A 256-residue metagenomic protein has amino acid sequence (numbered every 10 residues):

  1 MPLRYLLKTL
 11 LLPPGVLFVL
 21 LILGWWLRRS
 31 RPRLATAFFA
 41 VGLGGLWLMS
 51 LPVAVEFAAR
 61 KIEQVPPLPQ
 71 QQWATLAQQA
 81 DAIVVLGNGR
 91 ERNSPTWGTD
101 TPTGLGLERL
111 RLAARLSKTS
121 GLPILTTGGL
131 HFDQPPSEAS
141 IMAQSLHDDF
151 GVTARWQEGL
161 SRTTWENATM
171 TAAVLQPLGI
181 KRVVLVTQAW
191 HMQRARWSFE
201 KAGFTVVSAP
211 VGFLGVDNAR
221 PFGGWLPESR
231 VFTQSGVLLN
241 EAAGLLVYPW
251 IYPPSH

Functional and structural regions predicted by a protein language model:
M1-W26: Membrane-embedded alpha-helical segments of integral membrane proteins
P2-L7, A54, A58-I62, L239-L246: Hydrophobic alpha-helical segments of integral membrane proteins, encompassing both true transmembrane helices
G24-W25, L46, Y248: Structural signal for membrane-spanning alpha-helices in multi-pass inner-membrane proteins, emphasizing helix cores
L27-A35: Membrane-interface helix-boundary motifs at transmembrane edges
A37-P52: Hydrophobic membrane-insertion alpha-helices, especially the h-region of bacterial N-terminal signal peptides
L48-E228: A structural signal for short, hydrophobic/glycine-enriched beta-strand patches
P221-L226, T233-H256: Extracytoplasmic/luminal low-complexity segments enriched in Pro/Gly and acidic/polar residues that act as flexible
